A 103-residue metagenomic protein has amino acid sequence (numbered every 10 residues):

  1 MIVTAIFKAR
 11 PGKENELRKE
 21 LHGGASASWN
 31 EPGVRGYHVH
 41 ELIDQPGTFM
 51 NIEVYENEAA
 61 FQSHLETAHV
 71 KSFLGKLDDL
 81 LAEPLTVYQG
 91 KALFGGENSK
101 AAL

Functional and structural regions predicted by a protein language model:
I2-F7: Active-site-flanking beta-strand signature of metal-NTP-handling nucleotidyl enzymes and homologous cyclase-like
K8-E16: Short, surface-exposed ligand-recognition loops at beta-strand->loop->(often short) alpha-helix junctions that present
G12, G23, D44-P46, A68 (+2 more regions): Short alpha-helical
E16-H22: A contiguous binding-surface segment within folded domains or other stable secondary-structure elements
G23-G36, V54-Y88: An amphipathic, aromatic/His-enriched active-site/gating alpha helix that lines ligand/cofactor pockets
V39-G47, G75-L103: Glycine-rich beta-strand-turn "strand-cap" elements at beta-sheet edges
